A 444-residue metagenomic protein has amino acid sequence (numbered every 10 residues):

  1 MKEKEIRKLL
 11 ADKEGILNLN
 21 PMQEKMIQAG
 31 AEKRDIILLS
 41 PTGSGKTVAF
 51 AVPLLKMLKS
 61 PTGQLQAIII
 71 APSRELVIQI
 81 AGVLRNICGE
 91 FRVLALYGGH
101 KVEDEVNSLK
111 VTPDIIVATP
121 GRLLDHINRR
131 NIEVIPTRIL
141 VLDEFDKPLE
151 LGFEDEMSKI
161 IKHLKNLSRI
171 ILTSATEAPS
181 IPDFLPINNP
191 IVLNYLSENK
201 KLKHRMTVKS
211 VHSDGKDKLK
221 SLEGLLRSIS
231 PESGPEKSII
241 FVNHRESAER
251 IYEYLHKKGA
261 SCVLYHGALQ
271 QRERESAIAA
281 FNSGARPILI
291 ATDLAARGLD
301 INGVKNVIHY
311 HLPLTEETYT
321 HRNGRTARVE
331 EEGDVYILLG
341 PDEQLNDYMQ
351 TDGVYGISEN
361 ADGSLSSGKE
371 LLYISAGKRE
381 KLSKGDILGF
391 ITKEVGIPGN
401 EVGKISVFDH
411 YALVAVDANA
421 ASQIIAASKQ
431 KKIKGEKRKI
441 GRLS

Functional and structural regions predicted by a protein language model:
M1-L39: Conserved pre-motif I regulatory segment
E3, R7-L9, G63-N128, P136-I139 (+2 more regions): Conserved nucleic-acid-binding Ia/Ib motif block in the N-terminal RecA-like helicase ATPase lobe
E24-I36, T47-T62, I78, V83-N86: Walker A/P-loop NTP-binding motif
P41-S44, L55-A81, F91-R92, K165-L167 (+1 more regions): Conserved SF1/SF2 helicase motif Ia
G99, P179-L225: Interdomain hinge/linker at the junction between the two RecA-like core domains of SF2 helicases
E133-N199, M349: Post-DEXD/H (motif II) to motif III coupling segment of the RecA-like Helicase ATP-binding lobe
H204-Y254: Conserved interdomain hinge at the start of the Helicase C-terminal
T315-G356: Conserved segment of the helicase C-terminal RecA-like domain
